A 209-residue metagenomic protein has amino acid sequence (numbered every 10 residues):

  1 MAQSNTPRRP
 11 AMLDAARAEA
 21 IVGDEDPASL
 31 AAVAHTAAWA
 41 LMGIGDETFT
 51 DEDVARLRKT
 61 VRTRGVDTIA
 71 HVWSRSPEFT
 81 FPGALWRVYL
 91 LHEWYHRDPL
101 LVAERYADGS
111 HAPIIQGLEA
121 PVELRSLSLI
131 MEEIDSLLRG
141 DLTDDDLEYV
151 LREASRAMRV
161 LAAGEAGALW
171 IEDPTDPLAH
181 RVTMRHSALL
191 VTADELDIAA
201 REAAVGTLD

Functional and structural regions predicted by a protein language model:
M1-L85, Y89-E93: N-terminal domain-start signal
H71, R87, H96-D209: A contiguous, surface-oriented mixed alpha/beta subdomain in the mid-to-C-terminal portion of proteins that forms
